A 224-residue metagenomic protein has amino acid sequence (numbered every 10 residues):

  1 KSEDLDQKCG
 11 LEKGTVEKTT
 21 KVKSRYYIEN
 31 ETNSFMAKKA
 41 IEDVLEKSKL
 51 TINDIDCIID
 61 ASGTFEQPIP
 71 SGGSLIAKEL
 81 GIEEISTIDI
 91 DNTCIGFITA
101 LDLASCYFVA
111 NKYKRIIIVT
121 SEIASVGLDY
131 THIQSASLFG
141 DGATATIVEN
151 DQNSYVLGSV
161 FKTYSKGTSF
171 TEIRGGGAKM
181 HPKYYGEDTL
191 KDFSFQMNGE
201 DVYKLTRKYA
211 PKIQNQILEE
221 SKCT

Functional and structural regions predicted by a protein language model:
K1-N30, H132-K204, K208, K212-N215: Condensing-enzyme catalytic core mediating Claisen C-C bond formation in acyl metabolism
C9-T15, Q67-G81, I118-A124, A178-E187: Acidic-glycine-rich active-site phosphate/pyrophosphate-binding loop
T15-T19, K23-F35, S62-I116: Conserved catalytic cysteine-centered active-site region of acyl-thioester-dependent Claisen-condensing enzymes
V16, V44, I55-I58, I76 (+4 more regions): Buried hydrophobic positions in well-ordered alpha/beta secondary-structure cores of metabolic enzymes
A40-D56, I213-T224: Phosphate/pyrophosphate-binding loops at sites that engage ATP/ADP/AMP, CoA/4′-phosphopantetheine, polyphosphate
A61, D91, I116-E122, V148 (+1 more regions): Short beta-strand segments
Q67-I69, G96-T99, A124-L128, S165-T168: Short, well-ordered, mixed-charge alpha-helical segments that flank or form enzyme active sites
Y107-A143: Flexible, glycine-rich active-site loops centered on histidine and acidic residues that chelate a metal or position
